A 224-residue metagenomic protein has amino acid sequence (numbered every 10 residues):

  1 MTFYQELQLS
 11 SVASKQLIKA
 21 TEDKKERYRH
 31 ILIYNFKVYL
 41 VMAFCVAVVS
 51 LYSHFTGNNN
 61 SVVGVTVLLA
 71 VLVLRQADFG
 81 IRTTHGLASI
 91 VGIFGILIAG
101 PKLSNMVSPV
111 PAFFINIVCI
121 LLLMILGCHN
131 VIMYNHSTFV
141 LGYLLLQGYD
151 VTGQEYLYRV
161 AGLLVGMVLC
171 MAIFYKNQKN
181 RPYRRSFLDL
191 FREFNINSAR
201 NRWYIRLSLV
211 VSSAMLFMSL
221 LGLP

Functional and structural regions predicted by a protein language model:
M1-S137, L141, L145-P224: Alpha-helical transmembrane segments and their membrane-interface boundaries that form or gate the permeation pathway
